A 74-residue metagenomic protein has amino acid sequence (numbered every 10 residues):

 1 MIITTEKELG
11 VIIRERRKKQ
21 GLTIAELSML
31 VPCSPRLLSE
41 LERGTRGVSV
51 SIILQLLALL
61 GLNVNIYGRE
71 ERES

Functional and structural regions predicted by a protein language model:
M1-K19: A short, Lys/Arg-rich alpha-helix, primarily the initiator
I3, N65-S74: Short, charged recognition helix plus adjacent turn of helix-turn-helix-like nucleic-acid-binding domains
I12, T23, S49-I52: Residues that mark the N-terminal boundary/hinge immediately upstream of a DNA-recognition element
E15, K19, C33, L59-L62: Conserved amphipathic alpha-helical interaction elements at protein-protein interfaces in regulatory, energy-coupling
G21-L37: Short alpha-helical DNA-recognition segment
S51-Y67: DNA major-groove recognition helix of helix-turn-helix/homeodomain DNA-binding modules
